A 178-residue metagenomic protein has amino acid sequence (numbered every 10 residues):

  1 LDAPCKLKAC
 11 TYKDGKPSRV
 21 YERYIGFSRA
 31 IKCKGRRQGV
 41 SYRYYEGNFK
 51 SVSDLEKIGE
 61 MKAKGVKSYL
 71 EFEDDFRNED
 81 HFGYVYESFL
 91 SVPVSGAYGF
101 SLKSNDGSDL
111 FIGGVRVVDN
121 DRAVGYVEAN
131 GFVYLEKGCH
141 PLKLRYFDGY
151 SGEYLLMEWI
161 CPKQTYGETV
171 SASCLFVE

Functional and structural regions predicted by a protein language model:
L1-K6: Solvent-exposed segments in extracellular or luminal domains encompassing
Y12-G99, K103-E178: Extracellular/secretory pathway-exposed regions associated with glycan biology
